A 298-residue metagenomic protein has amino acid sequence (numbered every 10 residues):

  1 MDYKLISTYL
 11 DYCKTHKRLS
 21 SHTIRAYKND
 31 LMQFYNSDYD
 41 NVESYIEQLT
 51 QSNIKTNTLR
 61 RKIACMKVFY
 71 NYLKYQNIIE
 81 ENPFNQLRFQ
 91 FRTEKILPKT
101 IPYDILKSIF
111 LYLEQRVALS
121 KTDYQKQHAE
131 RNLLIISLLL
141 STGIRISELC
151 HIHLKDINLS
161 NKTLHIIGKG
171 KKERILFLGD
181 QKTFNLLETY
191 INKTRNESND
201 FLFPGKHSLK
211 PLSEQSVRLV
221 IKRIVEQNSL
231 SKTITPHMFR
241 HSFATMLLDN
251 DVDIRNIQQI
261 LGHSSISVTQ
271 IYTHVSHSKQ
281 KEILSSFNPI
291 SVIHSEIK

Functional and structural regions predicted by a protein language model:
M1-K298: Conserved catalytic core of the tyrosine transesterase superfamily
